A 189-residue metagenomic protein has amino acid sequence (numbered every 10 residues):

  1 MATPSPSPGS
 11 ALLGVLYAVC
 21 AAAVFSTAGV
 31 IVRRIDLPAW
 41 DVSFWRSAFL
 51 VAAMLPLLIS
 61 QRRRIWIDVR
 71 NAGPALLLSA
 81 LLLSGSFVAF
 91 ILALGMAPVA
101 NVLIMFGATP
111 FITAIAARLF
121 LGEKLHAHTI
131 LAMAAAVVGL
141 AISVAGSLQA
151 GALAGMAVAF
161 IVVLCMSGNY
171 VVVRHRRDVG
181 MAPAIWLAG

Functional and structural regions predicted by a protein language model:
M1-C20, V51-L78, F90-I91, L121-I130 (+2 more regions): Membrane-interface interhelical linkers
M1-F44, A48, A89, L148-H175: Glycine-/small-residue-enriched transmembrane alpha-helix faces in small-molecule transporters and effluxers
L16, C20, W45-F49, L78-L81 (+5 more regions): Hydrophobic residues within alpha-helical transmembrane segments of multi-pass solute transporters/permease subunits
L16, V102-A108, V172-G189: Helix-helix packing/entry segments at the starts of transmembrane helices
V24, Q61-N101, F106, I142: Specific transmembrane alpha-helical segments of multi-pass solute transporters/efflux pumps, especially DMT/EamA
L37-G85, I112-T113, C165-N169, W186-G189: Transmembrane alpha-helices of multi-pass small-molecule transport proteins
D41-A52, I91-G122, V162: Specific alpha-helical transmembrane segments that line the substrate/conduction pathway and gating interfaces
M54, L83, L125-A145, A154 (+2 more regions): Hydrophobic transmembrane alpha-helices of multi-pass small-molecule transport proteins
